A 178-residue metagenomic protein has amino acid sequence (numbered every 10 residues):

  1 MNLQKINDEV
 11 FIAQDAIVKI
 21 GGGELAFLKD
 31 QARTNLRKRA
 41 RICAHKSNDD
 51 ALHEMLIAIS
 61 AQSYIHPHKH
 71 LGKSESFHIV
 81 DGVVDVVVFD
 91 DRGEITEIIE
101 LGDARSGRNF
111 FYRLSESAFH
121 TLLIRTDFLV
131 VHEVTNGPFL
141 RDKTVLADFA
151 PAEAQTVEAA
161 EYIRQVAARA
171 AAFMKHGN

Functional and structural regions predicted by a protein language model:
M1-L52, E97-A104, A159-N178: A short, N-terminal "cap"/entry segment at the start of jelly-roll beta-barrel domains of the cupin/DSBH fold
K38, L56-K73, E116: Conserved short histidine dyad/triad with adjacent acidic residue
D49-D50, G72, D127: Short strand-connecting beta-turns/loops that link adjacent beta-strands
D49-L52, S60-Y64, V83-D85, R92-E94: Short, charged/polar surface micro-motifs in flexible loops or helix N-caps
H66-H68, V86-V88, Y112-L114, H120-R125 (+1 more regions): Short beta-strand His + acidic residue motifs that chelate non-heme Fe in jelly-roll/DSBH and cupin folds
G72-R92: Glycine- and acidic-residue-biased ligand/ion/polar-headgroup-sensing regions
S76, D90-H120: Short acidic-glycine-tyrosine-enriched beta hairpin
T96-I98, A104-S106, T121-N178: Double-stranded beta-helix
